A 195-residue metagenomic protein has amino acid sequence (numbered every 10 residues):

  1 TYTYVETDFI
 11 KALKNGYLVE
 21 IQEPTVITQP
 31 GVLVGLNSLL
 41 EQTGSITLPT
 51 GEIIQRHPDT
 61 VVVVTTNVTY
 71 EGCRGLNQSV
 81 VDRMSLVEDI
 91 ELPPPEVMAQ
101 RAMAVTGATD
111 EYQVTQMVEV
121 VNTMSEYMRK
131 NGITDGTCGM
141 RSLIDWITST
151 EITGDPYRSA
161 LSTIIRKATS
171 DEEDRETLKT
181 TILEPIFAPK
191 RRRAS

Functional and structural regions predicted by a protein language model:
T1-S195: C-terminal regulatory/interaction module of P-loop NTP-utilizing enzymes
